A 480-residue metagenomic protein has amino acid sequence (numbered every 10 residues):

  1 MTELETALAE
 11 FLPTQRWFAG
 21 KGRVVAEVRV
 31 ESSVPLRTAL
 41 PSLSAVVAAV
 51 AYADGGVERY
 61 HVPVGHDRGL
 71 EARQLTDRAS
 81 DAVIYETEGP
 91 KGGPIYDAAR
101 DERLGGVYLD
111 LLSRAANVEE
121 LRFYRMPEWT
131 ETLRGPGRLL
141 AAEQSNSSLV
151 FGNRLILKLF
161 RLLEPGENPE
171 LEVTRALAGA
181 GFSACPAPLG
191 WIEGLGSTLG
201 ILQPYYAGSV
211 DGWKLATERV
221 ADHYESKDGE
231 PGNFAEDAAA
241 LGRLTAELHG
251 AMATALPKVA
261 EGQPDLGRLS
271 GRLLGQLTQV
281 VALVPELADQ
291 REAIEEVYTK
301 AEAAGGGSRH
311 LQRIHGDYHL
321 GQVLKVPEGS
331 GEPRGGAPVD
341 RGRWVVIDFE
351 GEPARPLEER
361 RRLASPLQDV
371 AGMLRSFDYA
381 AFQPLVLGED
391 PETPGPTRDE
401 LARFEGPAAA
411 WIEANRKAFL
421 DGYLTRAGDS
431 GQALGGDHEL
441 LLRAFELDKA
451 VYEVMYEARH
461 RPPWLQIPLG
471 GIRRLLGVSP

Functional and structural regions predicted by a protein language model:
M1, G329-G336, G477-P480: Actinobacteria-biased recognition of intrinsically disordered, low-complexity terminal regions
M1-E27: Short Lys/Arg-enriched alpha/beta "domain-start" segment
V24-A39, V47-A49, T299-E302: Short amphipathic beta-strand and strand-loop transition segments with alternating hydrophobic
L43-T278, E328, G342-R343, I347-A409 (+3 more regions): Conserved ATP-binding subdomain of kinase catalytic cores across diverse folds
W129-E143, V284-G329, G335-R361, G431 (+1 more regions): Flexible, glycine/threonine-enriched loop-and-boundary segments that flank and lead into catalytic domains of large
A260-T299, A410-G428, M455: Active-site catalytic-loop/activation-segment of kinase and kinase-like phosphoryl-transfer enzymes
Q279-A288, R309-I314, G342-F349, L357 (+5 more regions): C-terminal amphipathic alpha-helical interaction region
D399-G436, L440-P480: ATP/Mg2+ or Mg2+-diphosphate-binding catalytic cores that bind nucleotide phosphates or diphosphates via glycine-rich
